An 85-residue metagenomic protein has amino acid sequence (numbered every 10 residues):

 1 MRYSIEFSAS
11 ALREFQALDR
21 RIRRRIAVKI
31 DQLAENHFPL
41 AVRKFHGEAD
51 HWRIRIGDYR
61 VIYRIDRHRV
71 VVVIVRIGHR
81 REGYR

Functional and structural regions predicted by a protein language model:
M1-R24, P39, R55-Y59, R64-R85: Enriched for short, Lys/Arg-rich terminal
I30-I54: A short, surface-exposed loop/turn module that caps and links secondary-structure elements
